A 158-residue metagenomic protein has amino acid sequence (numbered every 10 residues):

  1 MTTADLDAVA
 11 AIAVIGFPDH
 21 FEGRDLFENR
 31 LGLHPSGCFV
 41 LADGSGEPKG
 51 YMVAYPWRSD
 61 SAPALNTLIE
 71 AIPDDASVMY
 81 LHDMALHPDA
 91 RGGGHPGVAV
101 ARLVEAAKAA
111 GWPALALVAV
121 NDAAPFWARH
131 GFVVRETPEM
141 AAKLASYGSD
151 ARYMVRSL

Functional and structural regions predicted by a protein language model:
M1-V9: A short beta-loop-alpha structural element at the N-terminal edge of CoA-dependent acyl/N-acetyltransferase catalytic
F17-G44, P48-A71: Active-site rim helix/loop that mediates acceptor-substrate recognition in acyltransferases
S36, S149-V155: Short hydrophobic/aromatic beta-strand or adjacent loop that forms the aromatic wall/cage of a ligand/substrate-binding
E47, Y51-R91, P138-D150: Conserved acyl-donor/pantetheine-binding loop and adjacent beta-alpha core of acyl/acetyltransferases and related
L86, G92-E105: Conserved acetyl-CoA-binding loop-helix of GNAT-fold acetyltransferases
V100, E105-V120: Conserved GNAT acetyl-CoA-binding A-motif
A109, N121-S146: Conserved active-site alpha-helix within GNAT-family acetyltransferase domains
